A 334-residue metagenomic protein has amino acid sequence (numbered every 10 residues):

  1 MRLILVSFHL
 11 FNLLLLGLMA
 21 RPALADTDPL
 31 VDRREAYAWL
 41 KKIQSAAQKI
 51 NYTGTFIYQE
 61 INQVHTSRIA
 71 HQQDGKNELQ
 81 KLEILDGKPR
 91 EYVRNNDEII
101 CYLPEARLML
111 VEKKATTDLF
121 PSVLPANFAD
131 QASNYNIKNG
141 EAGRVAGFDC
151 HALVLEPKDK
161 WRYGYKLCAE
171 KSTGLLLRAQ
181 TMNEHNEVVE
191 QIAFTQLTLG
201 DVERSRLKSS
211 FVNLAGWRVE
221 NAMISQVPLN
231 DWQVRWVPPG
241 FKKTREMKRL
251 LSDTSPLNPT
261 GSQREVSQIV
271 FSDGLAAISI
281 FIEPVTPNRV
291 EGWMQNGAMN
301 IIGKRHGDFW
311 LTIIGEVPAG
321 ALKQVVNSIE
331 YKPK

Functional and structural regions predicted by a protein language model:
M1-I4: Positively charged n-region of N-terminal signal peptides that target proteins for export
S7-L18: Bacterial N-terminal signal peptides
A20-P22: N-terminal signal peptide c-region/cleavage motif recognized by signal peptidases
D26-E105, S133-T181: N-terminal mature ectodomain segment of secretory-pathway/periplasmic proteins
C101-A126: Acidic/charged, solvent-exposed loop-and-adjacent secondary-structure segments enriched in E/D, K/R, S/T, and G/P
M182, N186-R204, I313-K334: Surface-exposed amphipathic alpha-helical segments
A193, T198-D201, S205-Q226, D231: Pro/Ala/Gly-rich low-complexity, hydrophilic intrinsically disordered segments
A215-G307, G320, Q324: Short, solvent-exposed recognition patches
